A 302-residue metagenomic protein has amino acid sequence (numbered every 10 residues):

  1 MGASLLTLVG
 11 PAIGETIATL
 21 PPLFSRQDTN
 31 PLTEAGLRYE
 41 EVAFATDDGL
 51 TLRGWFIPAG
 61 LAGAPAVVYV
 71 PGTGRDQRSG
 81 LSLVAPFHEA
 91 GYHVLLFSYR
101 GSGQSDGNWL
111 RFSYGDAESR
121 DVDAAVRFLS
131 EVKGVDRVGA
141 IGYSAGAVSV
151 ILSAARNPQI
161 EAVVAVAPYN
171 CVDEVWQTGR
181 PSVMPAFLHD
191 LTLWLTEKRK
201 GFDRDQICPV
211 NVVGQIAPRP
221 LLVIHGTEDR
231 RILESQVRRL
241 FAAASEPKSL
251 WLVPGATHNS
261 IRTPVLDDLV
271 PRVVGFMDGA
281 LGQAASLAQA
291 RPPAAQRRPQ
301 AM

Functional and structural regions predicted by a protein language model:
M1-A45, W55, L287-Q296: An N-terminal hydrophobic leader/cap segment in hydrolases
T73-P86: The serine-hydrolase catalytic nucleophile loop
F87-D106: Conserved alpha/beta-hydrolase
F112-K133: Alpha/beta-hydrolase active-site loop
L152-D205, N211, R219: Hydrolase active-site cap/lid region
I216-A217, V223-H225, D229: Short beta-strand/loop motif that positions the catalytic acidic residue of the alpha/beta-hydrolase fold
R230-Q236: Conserved alpha/beta-hydrolase "acid-adjacent" motif
A256-D267: Catalytic histidine-centered segment of alpha/beta-hydrolase-like enzymes
